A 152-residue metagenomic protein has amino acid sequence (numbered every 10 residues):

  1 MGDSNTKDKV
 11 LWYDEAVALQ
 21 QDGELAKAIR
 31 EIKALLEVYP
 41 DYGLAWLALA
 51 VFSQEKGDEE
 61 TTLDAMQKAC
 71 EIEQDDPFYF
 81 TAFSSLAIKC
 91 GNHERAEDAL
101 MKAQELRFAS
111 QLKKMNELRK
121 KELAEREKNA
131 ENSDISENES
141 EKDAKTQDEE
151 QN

Functional and structural regions predicted by a protein language model:
M1-D8, R126-N152: Long, contiguous interaction/recruitment modules in multidomain scaffold/adaptor proteins
D3, K33-E37, Q67-E71, M101-E105: Conserved structural position within tetratricopeptide repeats
N5-D41: Alpha-helical segment of the N-proximal tetratricopeptide repeat
Q21-E31, K56-K68, C90-M101: Structural signature of tandem alpha-helical TPR/SEL1-like repeats, specifically the intra-repeat loop/turn
E71-P77, S84-L112: TPR/TPR-like (Sel1-like) alpha-helical repeat modules
